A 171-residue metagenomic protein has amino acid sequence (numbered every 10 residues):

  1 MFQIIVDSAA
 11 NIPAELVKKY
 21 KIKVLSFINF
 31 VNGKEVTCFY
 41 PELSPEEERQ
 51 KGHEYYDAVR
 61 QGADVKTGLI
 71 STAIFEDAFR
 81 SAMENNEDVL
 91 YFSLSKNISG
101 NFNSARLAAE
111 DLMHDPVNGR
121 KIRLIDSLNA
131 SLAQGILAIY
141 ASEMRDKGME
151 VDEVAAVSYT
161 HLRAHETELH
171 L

Functional and structural regions predicted by a protein language model:
Q3-I74: N-terminal glycine-rich anion-binding loop in soluble enzyme alpha/beta folds
A10, N129, E166: Short, glycine/acidic-enriched loop or turn micro-motifs at the edges of active sites
T72-A82, A108-D111: Short, charged beta->alpha transition segments
D88-K96, R123-D126, Y140: Short glycine-rich or small-residue beta-strand-to-loop segments that form or flank ligand, phosphate, metal/Fe-S
L94-M113, I136-A138: Short Gly/Thr/Asp-enriched flexible loops that form oxyanion-binding sites at enzyme active sites
D111-R120, K147: Short helix-capping segments at alpha-helix termini
L128-Y159: Ligand-binding beta-strand-loop-alpha-helix segment within the catalytic cores of soluble metabolic enzymes
T160-L169: Conserved small/polar residues in nucleotide/adenosyl-binding loops
